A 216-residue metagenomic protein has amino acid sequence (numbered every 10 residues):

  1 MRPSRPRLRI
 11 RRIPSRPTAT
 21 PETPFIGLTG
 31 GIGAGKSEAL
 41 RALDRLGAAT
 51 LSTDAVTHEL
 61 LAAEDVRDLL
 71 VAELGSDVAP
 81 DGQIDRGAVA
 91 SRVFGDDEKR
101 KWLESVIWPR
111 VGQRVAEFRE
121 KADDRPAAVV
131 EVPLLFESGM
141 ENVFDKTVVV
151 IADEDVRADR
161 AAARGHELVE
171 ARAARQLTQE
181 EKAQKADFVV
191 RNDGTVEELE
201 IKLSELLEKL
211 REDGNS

Functional and structural regions predicted by a protein language model:
P3-R9, F136-M140, V148-V156, G165-Q179: Anionic, Ser/Thr-rich low-complexity intrinsically disordered regions
R9-I10, R110-Q113, A127-P133, E170-R175: Short gly/ser/thr-rich secondary-structure transition/capping motifs
I13-A48, S52-A55: Walker A (P-loop) phosphate-binding motif
G35, D54, L103, V129 (+2 more regions): Residue-level signal for inorganic ion chemistry
A49, A55, K146, D187-F188: Well-ordered beta-strand positions
A55, E59-P126: ATP-dependent small-molecule kinase phosphotransfer cores that center on conserved nucleotide phosphate-binding segments
G112-A122, A127-A162: ATP-dependent NMP and nucleoside kinases share a basic, alpha-helical "lid"
R114-V115, N142-V143, R160-S216: Small-molecule kinase domains that catalyze NTP-dependent phosphoryl transfer to phosphate-bearing small molecules
